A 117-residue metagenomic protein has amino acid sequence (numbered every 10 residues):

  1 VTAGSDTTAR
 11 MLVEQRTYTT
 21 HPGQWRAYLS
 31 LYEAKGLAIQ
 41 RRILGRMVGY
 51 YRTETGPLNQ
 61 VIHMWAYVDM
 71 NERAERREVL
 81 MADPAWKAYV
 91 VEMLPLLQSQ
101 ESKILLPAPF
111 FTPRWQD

Functional and structural regions predicted by a protein language model:
V1-K87, E92-D117: Short S/T/G/P-rich N-terminal loop/turn motif that feeds into the first structured element of a domain
